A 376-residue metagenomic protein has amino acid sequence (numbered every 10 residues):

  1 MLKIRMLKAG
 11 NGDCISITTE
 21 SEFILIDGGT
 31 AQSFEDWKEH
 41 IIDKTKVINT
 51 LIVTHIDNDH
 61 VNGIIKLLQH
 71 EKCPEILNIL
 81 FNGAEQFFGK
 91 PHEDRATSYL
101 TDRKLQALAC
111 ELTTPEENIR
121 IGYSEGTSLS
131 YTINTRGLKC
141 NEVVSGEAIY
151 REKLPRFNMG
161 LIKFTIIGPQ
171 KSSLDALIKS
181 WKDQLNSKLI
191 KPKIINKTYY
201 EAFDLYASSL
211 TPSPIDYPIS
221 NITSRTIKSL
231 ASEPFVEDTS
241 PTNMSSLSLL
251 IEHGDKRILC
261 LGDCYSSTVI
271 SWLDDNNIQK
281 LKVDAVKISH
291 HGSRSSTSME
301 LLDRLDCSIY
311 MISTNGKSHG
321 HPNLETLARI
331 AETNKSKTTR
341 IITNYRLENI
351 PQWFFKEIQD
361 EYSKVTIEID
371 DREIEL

Functional and structural regions predicted by a protein language model:
M1-K44, P241-S267: Conserved beta-strand hairpin/beta-sheet module of binuclear metal-dependent hydrolase folds, prominently
I4, F23, T50-L51, N78 (+3 more regions): Hydrophobic "anchor" residues on beta-strands that sit immediately upstream of conserved functional sites
G10, I251-G254, C264-A285, E300-R304 (+1 more regions): C-terminal regulatory/interaction regions
N11, A31-Q32, I56-V61, Q86-F88 (+4 more regions): Active-site environment of divalent metal-dependent phosphoester hydrolases
G28-T30, P169-Q170, N315, T343-L347: Structural motif
S33-F81, N277-S295, R304-M311: Active-site metal-binding motif and surrounding structural segment of the metallo-beta-lactamase
E35-E39, I64, P115-S130, L273-D274 (+1 more regions): Well-ordered, non-membrane alpha-helical segments in soluble/globular domains
K72-D255, T339-R340, K356-L376: Flexible, acidic/histidine-containing loops and adjacent segments that form or flank the divalent-metal
